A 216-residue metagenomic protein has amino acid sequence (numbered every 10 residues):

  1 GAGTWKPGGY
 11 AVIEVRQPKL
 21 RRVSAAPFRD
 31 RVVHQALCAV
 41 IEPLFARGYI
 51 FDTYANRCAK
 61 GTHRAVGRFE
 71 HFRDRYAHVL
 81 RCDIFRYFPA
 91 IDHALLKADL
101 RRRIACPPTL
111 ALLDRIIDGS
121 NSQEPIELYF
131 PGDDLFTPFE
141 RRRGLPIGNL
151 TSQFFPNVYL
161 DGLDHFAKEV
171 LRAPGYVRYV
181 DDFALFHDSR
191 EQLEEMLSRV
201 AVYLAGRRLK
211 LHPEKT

Functional and structural regions predicted by a protein language model:
G1-G3, H71-V180, A184-T216: Conserved polymerase palm-domain catalytic core
A2, K6, R21-S24: Glycine-rich, N-terminal phosphate-binding loop and its surrounding beta-alpha-beta segment
K6-Y10, P27-V32, A36, K60 (+1 more regions): Generic alpha-helix structural propensity
Y10-L20, I50-R64, R86, D114-G119: Short, glycine/charge-rich beta-strand/loop segments that flank catalytic centers and engage negatively charged groups
E14-R16, S24, R81: Short, conserved beta-strand segments within well-ordered enzyme catalytic domains that often line or immediately flank
L20-I50, E140-E169: Conserved pre-motif C helix in the palm subdomain of viral-like polymerases
V32, A36-V40, R68, D99 (+1 more regions): Generic beta-strand or strand-like secondary-structure segments
C38-D92: Active-site-proximal segment of RNA-dependent polymerases
